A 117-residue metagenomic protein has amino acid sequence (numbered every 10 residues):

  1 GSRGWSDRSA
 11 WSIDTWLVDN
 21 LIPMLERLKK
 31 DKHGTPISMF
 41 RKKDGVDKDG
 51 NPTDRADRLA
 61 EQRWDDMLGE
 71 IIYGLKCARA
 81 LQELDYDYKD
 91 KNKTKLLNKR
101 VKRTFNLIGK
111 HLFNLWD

Functional and structural regions predicted by a protein language model:
G1-N114: Long, non-globular targeting/processing and low-complexity regions
